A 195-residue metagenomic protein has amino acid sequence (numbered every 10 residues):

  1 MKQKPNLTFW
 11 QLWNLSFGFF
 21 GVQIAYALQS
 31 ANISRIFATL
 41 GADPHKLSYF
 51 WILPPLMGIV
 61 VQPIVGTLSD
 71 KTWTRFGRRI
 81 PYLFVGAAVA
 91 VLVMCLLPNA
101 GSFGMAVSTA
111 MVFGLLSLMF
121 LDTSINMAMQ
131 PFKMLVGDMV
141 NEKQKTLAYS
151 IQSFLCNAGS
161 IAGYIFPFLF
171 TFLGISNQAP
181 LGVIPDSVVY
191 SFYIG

Functional and structural regions predicted by a protein language model:
K2-M57: Helix-loop boundary and gating motifs at the non-cytosolic
T39, K71, I161-D186: Transmembrane alpha-helix termini and helix-breaking/packing motifs in multi-pass membrane transporters
P44-H45, M111-V112, E142-F154: Loop-to-transmembrane helix entry/capping segments in MFS-fold secondary transporters and related SLC/MFSD carriers
P54-I59, A90, T146-I175: Glycine-rich segments within core transmembrane alpha-helices of 12-TM secondary carriers
P81-S108: C-terminal ends and interior cores of transmembrane alpha-helices in multi-pass membrane transporters/permeases
F84-V85, P185-G195: Symmetry-related core transmembrane helices of the 12-TM Major Facilitator Superfamily/SLC fold
T123-N141: Intracellular juxtamembrane helix-capping segments at the cytosolic ends of symmetry-related transmembrane helices
